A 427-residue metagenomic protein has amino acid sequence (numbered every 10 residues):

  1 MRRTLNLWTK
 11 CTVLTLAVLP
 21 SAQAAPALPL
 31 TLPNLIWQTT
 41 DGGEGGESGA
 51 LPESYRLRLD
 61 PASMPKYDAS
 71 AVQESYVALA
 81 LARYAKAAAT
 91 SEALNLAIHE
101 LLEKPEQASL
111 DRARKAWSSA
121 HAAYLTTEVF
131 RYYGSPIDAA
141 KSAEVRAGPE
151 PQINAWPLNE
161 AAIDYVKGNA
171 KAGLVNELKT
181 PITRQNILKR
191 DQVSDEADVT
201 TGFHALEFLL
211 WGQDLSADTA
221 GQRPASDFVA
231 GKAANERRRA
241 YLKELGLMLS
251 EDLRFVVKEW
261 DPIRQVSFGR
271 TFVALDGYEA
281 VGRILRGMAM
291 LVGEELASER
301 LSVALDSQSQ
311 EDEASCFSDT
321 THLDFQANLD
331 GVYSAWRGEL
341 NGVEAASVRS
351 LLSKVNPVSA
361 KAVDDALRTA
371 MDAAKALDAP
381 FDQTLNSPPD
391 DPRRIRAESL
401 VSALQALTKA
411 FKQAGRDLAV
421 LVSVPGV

Functional and structural regions predicted by a protein language model:
R2-T12: Bacterial N-terminal signal peptides that target proteins for export
R3-T4, A24, T39: Positively charged, low-complexity intrinsically disordered regions
K10-P20: Bacterial N-terminal signal peptides
T12, T31-P33: Intrinsically disordered, low-complexity serine/threonine-rich regulatory regions of eukaryotic proteins
A22-P29: Boundary at the C-terminal end of the N-terminal hydrophobic targeting segment
L35-V427: Mature extracytoplasmic or organellar-lumen-exposed domains after removal of signal/transit peptides
